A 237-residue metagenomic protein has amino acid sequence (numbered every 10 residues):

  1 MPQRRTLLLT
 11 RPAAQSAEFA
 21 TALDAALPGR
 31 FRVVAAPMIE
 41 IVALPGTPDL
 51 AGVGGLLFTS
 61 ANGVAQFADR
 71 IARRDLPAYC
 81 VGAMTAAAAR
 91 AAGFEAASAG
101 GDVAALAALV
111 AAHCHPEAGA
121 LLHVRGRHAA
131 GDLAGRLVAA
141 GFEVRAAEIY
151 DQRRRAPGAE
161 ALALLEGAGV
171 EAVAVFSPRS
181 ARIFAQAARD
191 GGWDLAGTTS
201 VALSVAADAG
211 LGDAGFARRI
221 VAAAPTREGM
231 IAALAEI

Functional and structural regions predicted by a protein language model:
M1-I237: Signature of uroporphyrinogen-III synthase
